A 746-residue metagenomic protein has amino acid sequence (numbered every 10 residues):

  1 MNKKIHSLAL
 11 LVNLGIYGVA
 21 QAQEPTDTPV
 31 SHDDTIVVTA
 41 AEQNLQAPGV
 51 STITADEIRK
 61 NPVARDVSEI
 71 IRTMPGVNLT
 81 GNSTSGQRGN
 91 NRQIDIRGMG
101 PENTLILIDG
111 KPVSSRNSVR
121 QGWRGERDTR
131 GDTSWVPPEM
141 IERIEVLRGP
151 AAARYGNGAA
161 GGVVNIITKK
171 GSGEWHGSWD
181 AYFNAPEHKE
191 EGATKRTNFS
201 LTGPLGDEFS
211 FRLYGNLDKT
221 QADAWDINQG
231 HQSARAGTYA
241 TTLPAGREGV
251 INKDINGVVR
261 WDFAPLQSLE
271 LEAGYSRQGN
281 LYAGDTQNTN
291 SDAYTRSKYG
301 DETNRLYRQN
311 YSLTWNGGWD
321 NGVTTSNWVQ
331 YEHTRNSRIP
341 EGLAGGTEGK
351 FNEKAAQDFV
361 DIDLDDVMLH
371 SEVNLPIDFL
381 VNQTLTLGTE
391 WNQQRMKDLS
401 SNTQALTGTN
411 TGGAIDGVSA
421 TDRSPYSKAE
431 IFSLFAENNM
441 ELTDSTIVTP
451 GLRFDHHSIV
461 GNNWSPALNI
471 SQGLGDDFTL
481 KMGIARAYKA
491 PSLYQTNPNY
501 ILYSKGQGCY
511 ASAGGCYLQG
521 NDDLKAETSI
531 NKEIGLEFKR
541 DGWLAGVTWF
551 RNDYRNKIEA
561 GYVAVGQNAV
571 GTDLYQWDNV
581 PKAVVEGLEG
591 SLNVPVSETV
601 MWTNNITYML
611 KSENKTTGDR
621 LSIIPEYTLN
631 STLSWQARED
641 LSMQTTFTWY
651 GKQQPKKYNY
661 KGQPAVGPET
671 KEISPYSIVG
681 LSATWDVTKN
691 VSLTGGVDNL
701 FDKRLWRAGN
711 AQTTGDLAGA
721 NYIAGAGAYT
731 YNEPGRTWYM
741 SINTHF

Functional and structural regions predicted by a protein language model:
H32-A64, S68, Q93, S118-E126: N-terminal periplasmic "start-of-domain" segments of outer-membrane beta-barrel proteins
S68-R116: Extracytoplasmic beta-strand/coil segments of soluble accessory domains associated with Gram-negative outer-membrane
S114-N117, R555, W649-Y658, T684-F746: C-terminal beta-signal and adjacent terminal beta-strands/loops of Gram-negative outer-membrane beta-barrel proteins
D128-D180, H745: A beta-strand signature from Gram-negative outer-membrane beta-barrel systems, especially the internal plug domain
D180, E441-S445, W549-Y554, V565 (+2 more regions): Gram-negative outer-membrane beta-barrel transporters
E190-N280, Y307-Q309, F379: Transmembrane beta-barrel wall of Gram-negative outer-membrane proteins
G279-L281, S458-V460, D476-K532, W549-Y575 (+2 more regions): Surface-exposed extracellular loop regions of Gram-negative outer-membrane beta-barrel proteins, predominantly
D366-L375, R423-S427, S433, N521-K525 (+7 more regions): Outer membrane beta-barrel strand-and-loop segments of large Gram-negative receptors, especially TonB-dependent
